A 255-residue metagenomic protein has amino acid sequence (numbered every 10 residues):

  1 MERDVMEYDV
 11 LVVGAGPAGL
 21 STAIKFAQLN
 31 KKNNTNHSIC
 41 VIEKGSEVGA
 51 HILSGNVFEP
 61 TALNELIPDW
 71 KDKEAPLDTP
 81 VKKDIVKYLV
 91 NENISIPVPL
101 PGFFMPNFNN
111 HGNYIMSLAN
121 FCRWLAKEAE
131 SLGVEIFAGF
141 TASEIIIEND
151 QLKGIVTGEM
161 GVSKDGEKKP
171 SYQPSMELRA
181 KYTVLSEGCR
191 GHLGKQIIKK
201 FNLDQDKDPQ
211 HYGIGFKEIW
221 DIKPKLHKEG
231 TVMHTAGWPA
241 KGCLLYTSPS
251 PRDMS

Functional and structural regions predicted by a protein language model:
R3-V5, T35-K164, P174-Y182, H192-K195 (+3 more regions): Conserved N-terminal/central alpha/beta ligand/cofactor-binding core
V10-T35: N-terminal Rossmann-like FAD-binding beta1-loop-alpha1 element of flavoenzymes
A15, E187-G188: Glycine-rich, N-terminal phosphate-binding loop of Rossmann-like dinucleotide-binding domains
Q28-K32, S131, D253: Secondary-structure boundary motif
L29-N30, I197, F201: Active-site catalytic pocket residues across diverse enzymes, especially alpha/beta-hydrolases
P170: Extracytoplasmic/periplasm-facing segments of secreted or lipoprotein envelope proteins
K199-K200, I214-L245: Flavin-dependent oxidoreductases
Y246, P251-S255: Single conserved hydrophobic/aromatic residue that forms the stacking wall/gate of nucleotide- or nucleobase-binding
